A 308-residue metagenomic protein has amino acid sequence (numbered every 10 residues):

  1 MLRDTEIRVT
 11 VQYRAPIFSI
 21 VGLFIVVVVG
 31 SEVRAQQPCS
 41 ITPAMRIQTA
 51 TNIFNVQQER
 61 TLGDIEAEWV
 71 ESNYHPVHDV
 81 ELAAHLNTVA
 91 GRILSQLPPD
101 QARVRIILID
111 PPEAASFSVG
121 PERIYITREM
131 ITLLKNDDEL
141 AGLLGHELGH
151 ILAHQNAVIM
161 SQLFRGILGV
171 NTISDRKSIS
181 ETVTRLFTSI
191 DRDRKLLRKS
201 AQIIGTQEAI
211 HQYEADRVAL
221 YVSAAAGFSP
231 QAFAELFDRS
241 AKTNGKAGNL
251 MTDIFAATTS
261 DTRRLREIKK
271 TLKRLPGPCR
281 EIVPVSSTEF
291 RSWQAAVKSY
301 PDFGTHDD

Functional and structural regions predicted by a protein language model:
M1-Y13: N-terminal secretory signal peptides that target proteins for export/translocation
I7, V28-V29: Intrinsic disorder/low-complexity segments in short proteins, especially the signal peptide and propeptide regions
P16-V28: Bacterial N-terminal signal peptides
E32-D308: A Zn2+-metalloprotease active-site environment signal
